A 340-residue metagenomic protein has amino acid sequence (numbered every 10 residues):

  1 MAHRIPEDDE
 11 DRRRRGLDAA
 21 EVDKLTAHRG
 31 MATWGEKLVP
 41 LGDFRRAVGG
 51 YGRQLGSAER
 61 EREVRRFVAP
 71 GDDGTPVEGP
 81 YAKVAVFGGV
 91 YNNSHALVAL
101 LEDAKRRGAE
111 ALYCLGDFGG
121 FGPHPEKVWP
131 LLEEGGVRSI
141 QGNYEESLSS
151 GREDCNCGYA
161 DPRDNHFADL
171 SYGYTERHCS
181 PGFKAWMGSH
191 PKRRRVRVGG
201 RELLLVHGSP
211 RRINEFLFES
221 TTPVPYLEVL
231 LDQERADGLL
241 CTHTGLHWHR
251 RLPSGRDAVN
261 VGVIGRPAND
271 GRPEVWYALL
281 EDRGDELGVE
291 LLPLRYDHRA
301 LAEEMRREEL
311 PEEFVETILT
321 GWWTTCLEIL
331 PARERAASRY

Functional and structural regions predicted by a protein language model:
G30, W34, L38-G42, A47-G135: N-terminal active-site segment of His-dependent metallophosphoesterases
G52, R65, G79, R251-Y340: Acidic, His/Gly-rich catalytic cores of divalent-metal-dependent hydrolytic chemistry
P76-V84, V196-L204, P253-D257, L287-G288: Beta-strand-turn-beta hairpins that frame and shape the catalytic cleft of phosphate-ester-processing enzymes
F87-G88, L112-D117, R138-N143, V206 (+2 more regions): Active-site neighborhood of phospho(di)ester-bond hydrolases with catalytic His/Asp-centered motifs
Y91-A96, G120-P123, Y144-S150, R211 (+2 more regions): Active-site environment of divalent metal-dependent phosphoester hydrolases
E134-V196, L217, T221-R235: Active-site neighborhood of divalent metal-dependent phosphoester bond hydrolases
V224-L239, H243-R250, R256-V259: Anionic-ligand binding region
